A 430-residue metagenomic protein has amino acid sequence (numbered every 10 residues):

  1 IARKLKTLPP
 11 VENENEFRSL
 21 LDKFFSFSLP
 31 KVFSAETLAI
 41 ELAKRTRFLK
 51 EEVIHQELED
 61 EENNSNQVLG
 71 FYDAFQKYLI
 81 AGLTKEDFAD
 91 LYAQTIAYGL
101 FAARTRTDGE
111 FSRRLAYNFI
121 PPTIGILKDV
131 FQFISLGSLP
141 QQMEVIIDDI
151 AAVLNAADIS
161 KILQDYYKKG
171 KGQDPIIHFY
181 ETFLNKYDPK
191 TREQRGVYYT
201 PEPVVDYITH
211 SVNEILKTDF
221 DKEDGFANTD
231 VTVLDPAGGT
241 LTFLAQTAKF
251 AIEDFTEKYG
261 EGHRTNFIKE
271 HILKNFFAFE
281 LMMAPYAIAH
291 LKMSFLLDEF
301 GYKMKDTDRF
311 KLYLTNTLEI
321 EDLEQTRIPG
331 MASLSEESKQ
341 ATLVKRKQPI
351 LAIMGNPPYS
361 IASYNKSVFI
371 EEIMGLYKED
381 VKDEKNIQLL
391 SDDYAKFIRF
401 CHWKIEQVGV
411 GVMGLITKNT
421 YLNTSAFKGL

Functional and structural regions predicted by a protein language model:
I1-K4, A97: Nucleic-acid nuclease catalytic cores
K4-E12, V32, G82-K85, F111 (+4 more regions): Short, polar/flexible loop-turn hinges at active-site or ligand-entry regions and domain interfaces
V11-F250, N275, F279-P285, K292 (+2 more regions): Preference for the N-terminal adenyl/adenosyl cofactor-binding alpha/beta module
K171, N185, P189-L430: SAM-dependent methyltransferase catalytic region
